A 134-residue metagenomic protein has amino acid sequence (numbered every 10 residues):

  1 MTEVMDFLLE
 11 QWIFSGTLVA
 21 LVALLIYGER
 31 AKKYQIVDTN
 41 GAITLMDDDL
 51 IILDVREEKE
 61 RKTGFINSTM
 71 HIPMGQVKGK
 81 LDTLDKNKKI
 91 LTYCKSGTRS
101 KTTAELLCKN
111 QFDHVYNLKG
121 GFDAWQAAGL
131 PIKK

Functional and structural regions predicted by a protein language model:
M1-T39, L45-D48, E58-K89, K101-K134: Rhodanese-like catalytic fold shared by cysteine-dependent sulfurtransferases and DSP/PTP-type phosphatases
I52-D54: Structural scaffold elements adjacent to functional motifs in cytosolic proteins
C94: Short cysteine clusters
G97: Conserved G/P- and acidic residue-centered "switch" motifs that form tight phosphate/ATP-binding loops in soluble
